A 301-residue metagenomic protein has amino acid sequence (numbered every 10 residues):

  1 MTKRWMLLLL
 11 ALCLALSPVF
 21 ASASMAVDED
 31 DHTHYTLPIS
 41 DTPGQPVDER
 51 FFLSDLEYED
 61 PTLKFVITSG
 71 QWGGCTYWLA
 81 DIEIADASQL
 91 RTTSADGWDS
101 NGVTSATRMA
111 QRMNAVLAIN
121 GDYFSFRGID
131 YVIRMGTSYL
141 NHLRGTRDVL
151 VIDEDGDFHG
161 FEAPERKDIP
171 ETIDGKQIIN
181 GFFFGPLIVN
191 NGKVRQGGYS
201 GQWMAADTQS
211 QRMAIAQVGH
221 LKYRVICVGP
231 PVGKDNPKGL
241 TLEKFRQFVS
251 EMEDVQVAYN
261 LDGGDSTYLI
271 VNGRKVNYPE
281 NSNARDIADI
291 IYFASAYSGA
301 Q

Functional and structural regions predicted by a protein language model:
M1-L8: Positively charged n-region of N-terminal signal peptides that target proteins for export
L9-S17: Bacterial N-terminal signal peptides
S24-V149, D157-G160: Zymogen propeptides
S54-Y58, F124-A206: Active-site-adjacent helix-turn-beta-strand microarchitecture at beta-sheet edges that either contains or buttresses
S94-N101, A163-I169, C227-G233: Short, solvent-exposed aromatic-acidic interface loops
S100-V103, I169-K176, T208, K234-L242: A short, polar/proline- and glycine-enriched secondary-structure boundary/capping micro-motif
I119-D122, V257-L261: Surface-exposed patches in mature extracellular/periplasmic domains of secreted proteins
R127-G145, V151-I152, Y199-G219, Y223-N260 (+1 more regions): Conserved, well-ordered active-site substructure
